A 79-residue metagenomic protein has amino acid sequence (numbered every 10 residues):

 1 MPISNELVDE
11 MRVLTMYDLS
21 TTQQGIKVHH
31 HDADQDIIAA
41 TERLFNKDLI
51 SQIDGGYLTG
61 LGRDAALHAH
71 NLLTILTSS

Functional and structural regions predicted by a protein language model:
M1-A39, N71, I75-S79: Short amphipathic alpha-helical interface segments
S20-G25, I50, D64-A66: N-terminal processing/targeting junctions
H30, D34, Q52, T59: Short, charged/polar micro-motifs that form catalytic or ligand-binding hotspots
F45-G56: A short, conserved structural fragment
D54-T77: Accessory beta->alpha helical hairpin/"wing" motif in late/C-terminal subdomains of nucleic-acid enzymes
